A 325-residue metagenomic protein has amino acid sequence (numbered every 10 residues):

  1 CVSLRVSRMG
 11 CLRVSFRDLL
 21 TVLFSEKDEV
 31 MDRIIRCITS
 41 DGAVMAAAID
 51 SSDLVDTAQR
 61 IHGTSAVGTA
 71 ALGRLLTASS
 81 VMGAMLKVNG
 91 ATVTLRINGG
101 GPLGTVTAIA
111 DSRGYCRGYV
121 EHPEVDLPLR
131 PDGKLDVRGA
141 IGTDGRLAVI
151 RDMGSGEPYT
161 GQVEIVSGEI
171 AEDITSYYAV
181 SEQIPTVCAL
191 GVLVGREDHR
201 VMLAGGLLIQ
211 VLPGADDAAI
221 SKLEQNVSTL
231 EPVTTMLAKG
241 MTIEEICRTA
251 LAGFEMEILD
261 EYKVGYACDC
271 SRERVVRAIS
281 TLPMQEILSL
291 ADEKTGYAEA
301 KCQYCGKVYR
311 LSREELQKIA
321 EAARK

Functional and structural regions predicted by a protein language model:
R5, R13, A58: Short Gly/Ser/Thr- and charged-rich N-terminal loops/segments that act as flexible capping/hinge elements
R8, E29-V30: Residue-level detector of intrinsically disordered terminal segments
L12, R17-L19, S25: Short hydrophobic targeting helices and cationic amphipathic motifs that mediate membrane/organellar targeting
V30-D260: Interaction interfaces in information-processing and related assembly proteins
T234-K325: Cys/His-clustered metal-coordination modules, chiefly Zn-binding fingers
